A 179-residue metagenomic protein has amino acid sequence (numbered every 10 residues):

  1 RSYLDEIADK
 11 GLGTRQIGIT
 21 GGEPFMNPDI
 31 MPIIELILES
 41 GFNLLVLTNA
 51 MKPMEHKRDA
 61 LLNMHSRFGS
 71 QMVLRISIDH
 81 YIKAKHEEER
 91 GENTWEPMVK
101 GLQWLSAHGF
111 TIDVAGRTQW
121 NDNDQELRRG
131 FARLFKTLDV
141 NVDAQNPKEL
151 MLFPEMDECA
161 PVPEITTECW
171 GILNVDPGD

Functional and structural regions predicted by a protein language model:
R1-D5, G22-R67, L74, I78-P97 (+1 more regions): Canonical radical SAM enzyme core domain
S2-T20: Short Fe-S-cluster ligation motifs
A8-L12, L61-G69, L138-V142: Alpha-helix termini
D9-L12, E39, A107: Residues at the C-terminal ends
R15-I19, L44-V46, M72-I76, I112-V114 (+2 more regions): Hydrophobic faces of well-ordered beta-strands that scaffold small-molecule active sites in alpha/beta enzyme cores
D79, K83-D179: Radical SAM enzyme [4Fe-4S]-AdoMet core and its adjacent flexible, acidic and glycine-rich loops/tails across
